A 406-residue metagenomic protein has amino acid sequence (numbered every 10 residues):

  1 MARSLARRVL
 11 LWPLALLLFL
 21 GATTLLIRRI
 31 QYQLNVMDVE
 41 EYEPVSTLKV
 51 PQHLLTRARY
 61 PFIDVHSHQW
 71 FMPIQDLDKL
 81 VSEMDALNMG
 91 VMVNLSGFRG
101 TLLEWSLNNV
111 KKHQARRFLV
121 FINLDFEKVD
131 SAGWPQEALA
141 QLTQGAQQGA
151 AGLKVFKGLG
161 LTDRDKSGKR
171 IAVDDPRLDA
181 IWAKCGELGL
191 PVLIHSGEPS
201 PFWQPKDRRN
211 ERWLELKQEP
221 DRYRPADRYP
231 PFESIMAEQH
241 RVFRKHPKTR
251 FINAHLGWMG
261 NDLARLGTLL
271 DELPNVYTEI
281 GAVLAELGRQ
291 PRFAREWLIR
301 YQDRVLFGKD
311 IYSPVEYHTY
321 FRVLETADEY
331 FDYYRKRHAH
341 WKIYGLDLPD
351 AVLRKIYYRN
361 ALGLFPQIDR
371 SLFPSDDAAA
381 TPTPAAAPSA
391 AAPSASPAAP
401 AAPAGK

Functional and structural regions predicted by a protein language model:
A2-F19: N-terminal Sec-pathway targeting helices
L25-R116: An N-terminally biased module of ancient metal coordination in phosphate/nucleic-acid-related enzymes
Q31-E41, R59, R164, S200-A226 (+2 more regions): Active-site gating loops and adjacent loop-to-helix segments of metal-dependent hydrolytic enzymes
Y32, L103-R222: Active-site gating/metal-coordination segments in enzymes
Q52-R57, L80-A86, W105-F118, A140-A150 (+4 more regions): Acidic (Asp/Glu)-rich catalytic clusters
I63-S67, V91-N94, F118-N123, L153-V155 (+4 more regions): Hydrophobic faces of well-ordered beta-strands that scaffold small-molecule active sites in alpha/beta enzyme cores
Q69-L77, N94-E104, E127-Q136, D163 (+4 more regions): Acidic-and-aromatic substrate-binding clefts and catalytic sites of carbohydrate-active enzymes
P73-I74, V81, R224-D227, F232-P388 (+1 more regions): H/E-rich (His + Asp/Glu) clusters that bind or coordinate divalent metals
